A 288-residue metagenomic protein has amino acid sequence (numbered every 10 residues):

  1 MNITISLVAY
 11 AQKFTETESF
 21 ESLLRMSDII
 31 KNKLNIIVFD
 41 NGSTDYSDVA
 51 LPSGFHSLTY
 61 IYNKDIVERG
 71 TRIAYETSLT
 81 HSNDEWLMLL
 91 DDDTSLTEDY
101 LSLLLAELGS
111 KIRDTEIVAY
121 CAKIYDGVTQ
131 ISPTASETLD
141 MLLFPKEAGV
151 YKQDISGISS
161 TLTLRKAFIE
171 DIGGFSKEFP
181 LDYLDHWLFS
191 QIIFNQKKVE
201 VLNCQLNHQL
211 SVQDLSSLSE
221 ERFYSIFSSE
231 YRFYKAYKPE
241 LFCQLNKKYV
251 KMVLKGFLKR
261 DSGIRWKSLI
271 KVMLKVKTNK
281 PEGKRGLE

Functional and structural regions predicted by a protein language model:
Q12-S27: Short, well-formed alpha-helical segments that are part of the catalytic scaffolds of diverse glycosyltransferases
S22, F39-V49, T94: A conserved acidic beta->alpha catalytic loop
D65-S82: Glycine-rich, basic loop-to-helix element that forms the pyrophosphate-binding segment of sugar-nucleotide handling
L87: Short aromatic/hydrophobic "clamp" motif used to bind/position activated sugar donors
Y120-I131: Short beta-strand-to-loop element that shapes/binds the nucleotide-sugar donor at the catalytic cleft/hinge
A135-I155: Short, flexible, basic/aromatic active-site loop/helix in glycosyltransferases
S156-G157, T161-L162, F168, I172-G173 (+1 more regions): A short, conserved alpha-helix in the catalytic core of glycosyltransferases
E220-E230, K235, P239-E288: Non-catalytic, C-terminal membrane-associated alpha-helical segments of glycosyltransferases
